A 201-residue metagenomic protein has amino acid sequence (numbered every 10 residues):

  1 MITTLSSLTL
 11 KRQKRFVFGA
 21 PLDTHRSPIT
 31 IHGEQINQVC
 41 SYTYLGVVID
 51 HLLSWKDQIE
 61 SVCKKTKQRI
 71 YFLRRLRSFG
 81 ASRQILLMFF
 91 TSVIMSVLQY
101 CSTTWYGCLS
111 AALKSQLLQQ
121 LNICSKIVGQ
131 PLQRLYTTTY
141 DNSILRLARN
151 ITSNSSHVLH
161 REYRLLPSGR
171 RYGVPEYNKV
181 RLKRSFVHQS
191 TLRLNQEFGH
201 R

Functional and structural regions predicted by a protein language model:
M1-L10, I127-R134: Short helix-interrupting loop/turn segments at helix-coil junctions
S7-C40: Short, conserved micro-motifs composed of acidic
L8, I59, C63-T66, L87 (+3 more regions): Hydrophobic packing residues in well-ordered alpha-helices of helical domains and bundles
S27-P28, Y42, K56-I59, Q196-H200: Short conserved micro-motifs at the rims of enzyme active sites and ligand-binding pockets
E34-T104: Basic, alpha-helical interaction scaffolds
L52-W55, V97-L109, L132, L194-H200: Short helix-capping/linker segments at secondary-structure and domain boundaries
S110-R201: Short linear motifs embedded in intrinsically disordered, charge-biased segments
